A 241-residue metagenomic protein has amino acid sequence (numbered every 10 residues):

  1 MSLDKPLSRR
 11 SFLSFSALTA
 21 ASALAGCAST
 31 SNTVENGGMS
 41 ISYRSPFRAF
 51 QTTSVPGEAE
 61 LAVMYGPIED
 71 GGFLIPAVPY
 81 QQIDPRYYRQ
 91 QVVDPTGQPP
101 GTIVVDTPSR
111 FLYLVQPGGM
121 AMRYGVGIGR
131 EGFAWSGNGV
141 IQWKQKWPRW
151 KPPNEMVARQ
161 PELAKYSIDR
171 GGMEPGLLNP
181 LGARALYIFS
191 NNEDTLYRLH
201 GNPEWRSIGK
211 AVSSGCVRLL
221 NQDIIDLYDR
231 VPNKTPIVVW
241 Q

Functional and structural regions predicted by a protein language model:
S2-Q241: N-terminal pre-domains immediately preceding structured catalytic cores
